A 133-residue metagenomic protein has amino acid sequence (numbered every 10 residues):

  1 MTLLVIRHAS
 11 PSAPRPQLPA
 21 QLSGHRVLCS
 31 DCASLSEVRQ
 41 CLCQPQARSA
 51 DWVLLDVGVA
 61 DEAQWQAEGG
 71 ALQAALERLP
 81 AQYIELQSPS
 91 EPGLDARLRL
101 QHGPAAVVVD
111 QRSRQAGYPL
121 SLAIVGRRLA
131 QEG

Functional and structural regions predicted by a protein language model:
M1-L4: Extreme N-terminal starter segment of soluble prokaryotic enzymes
I6-Q21, L28, P92-G133: Short, glycine-/small-residue-rich phosphate/pyrophosphate-handling segment
I6-R7, D56, E85: Short beta-strand segments
H25-V38: A short beta-strand-loop structural module common to alpha/beta enzyme folds
V27-C29, V53, Y83: Hydrophobic beta-strand scaffold residues
L35-Q46, E68-A75: A short, acidic, amphipathic alpha-helical segment used as a generic capping/interface helix at domain edges
C41-E62: Short, glycine-/small-residue-enriched flexible loop/hinge segments at domain edges that mediate gating
A60-R97: Mid-chain, well-packed structural core segment of small domains
